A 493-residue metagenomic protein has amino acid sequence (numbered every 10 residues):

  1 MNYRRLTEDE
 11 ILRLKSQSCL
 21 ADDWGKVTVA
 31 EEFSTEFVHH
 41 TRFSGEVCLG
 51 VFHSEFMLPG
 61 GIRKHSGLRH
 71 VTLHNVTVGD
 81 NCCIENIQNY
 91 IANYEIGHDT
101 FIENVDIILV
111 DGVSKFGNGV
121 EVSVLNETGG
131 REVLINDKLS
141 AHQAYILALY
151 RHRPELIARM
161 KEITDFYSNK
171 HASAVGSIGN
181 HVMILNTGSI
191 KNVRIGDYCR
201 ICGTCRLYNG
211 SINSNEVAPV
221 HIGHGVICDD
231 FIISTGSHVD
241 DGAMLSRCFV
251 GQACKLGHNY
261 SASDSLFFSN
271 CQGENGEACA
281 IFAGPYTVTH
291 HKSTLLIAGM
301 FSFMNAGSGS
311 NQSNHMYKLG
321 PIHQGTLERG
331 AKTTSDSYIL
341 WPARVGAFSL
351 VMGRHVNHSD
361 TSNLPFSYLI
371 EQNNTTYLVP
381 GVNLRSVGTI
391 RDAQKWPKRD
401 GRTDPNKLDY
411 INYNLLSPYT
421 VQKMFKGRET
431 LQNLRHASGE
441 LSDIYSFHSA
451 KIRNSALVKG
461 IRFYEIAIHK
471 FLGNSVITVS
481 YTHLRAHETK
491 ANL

Functional and structural regions predicted by a protein language model:
M1-R5: Intrinsic-disorder signal
L6, L12-A21, V29-F52, F56-V71 (+7 more regions): Glycine-rich hexapeptide-repeat left-handed beta-helix
V76, V193: Residue-level signal for inorganic ion chemistry
V182, N186-S189, I195-I201, N209 (+1 more regions): Core alpha-helical transmembrane segments of integral membrane proteins
K423-L431, H436-G439, I452-I477: Intrinsically disordered, low-complexity terminal regions of plant proteins
I444-I452: An accessory alpha-helical subdomain
T482-A491: Conserved small/polar residues in nucleotide/adenosyl-binding loops
